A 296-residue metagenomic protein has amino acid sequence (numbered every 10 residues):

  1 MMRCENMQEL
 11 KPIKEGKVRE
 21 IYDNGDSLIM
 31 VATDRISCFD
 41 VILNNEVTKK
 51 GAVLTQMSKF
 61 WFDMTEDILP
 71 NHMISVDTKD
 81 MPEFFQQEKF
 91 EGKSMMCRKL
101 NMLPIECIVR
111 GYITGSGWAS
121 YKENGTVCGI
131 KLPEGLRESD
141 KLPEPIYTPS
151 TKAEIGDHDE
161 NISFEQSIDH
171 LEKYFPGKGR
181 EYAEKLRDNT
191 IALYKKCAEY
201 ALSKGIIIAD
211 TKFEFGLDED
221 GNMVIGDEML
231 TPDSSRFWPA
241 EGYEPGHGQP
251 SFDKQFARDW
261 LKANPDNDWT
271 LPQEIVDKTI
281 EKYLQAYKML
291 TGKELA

Functional and structural regions predicted by a protein language model:
M1-E154, N267-A296: Active-site loop/lid in soluble adenylation, ligation, and acyl-transfer enzymes
N6-E9, Y200-S203, V224: Intrinsically disordered, low-complexity segments enriched in polar/charged residues with Gly/Pro, especially when
S27, M102-P104, K204-I208, D220-M223: Coil-to-beta-strand transition motifs
F39, W118-A119, D220, S234-R236: Intrinsically disordered, low-complexity acidic/polar segments
V109, I208-M229: Conserved metal-phosphate-binding beta-hairpin within the catalytic cores of diverse ATP-dependent phosphoryl-transfer
E123-N124, L132-E181, I225, M229-L290: Anionic ligand-binding catalytic core segments
G177-A209: A long amphipathic alpha-helix within ATP-dependent nucleotide-binding catalytic cores
